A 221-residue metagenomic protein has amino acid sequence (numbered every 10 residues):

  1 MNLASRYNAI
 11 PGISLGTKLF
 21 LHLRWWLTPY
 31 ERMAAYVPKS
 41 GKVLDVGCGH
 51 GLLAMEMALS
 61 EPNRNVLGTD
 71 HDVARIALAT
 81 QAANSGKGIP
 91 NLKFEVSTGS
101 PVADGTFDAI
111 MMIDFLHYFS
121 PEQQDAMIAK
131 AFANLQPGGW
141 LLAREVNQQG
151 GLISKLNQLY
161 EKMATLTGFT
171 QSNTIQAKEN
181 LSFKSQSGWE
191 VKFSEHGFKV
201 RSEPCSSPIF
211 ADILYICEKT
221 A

Functional and structural regions predicted by a protein language model:
Y7-L27: Class I SAM-dependent methyltransferase Rossmann-like catalytic core, especially the SAM/SAH-binding loop
L23-K39: Conserved alpha-helix/loop element of class I SAM-dependent methyltransferases that forms part of the SAM/SAH-binding
G41-G49: Conserved class I S-adenosyl-L-methionine
L52, E56-G99: Class I SAM-dependent methyltransferase SAM/SAH-binding core
M111: A conserved beta-strand element that flanks and buttresses the S-adenosyl-L-methionine
D125-P137: A short glycine-rich, Lys/Arg-flanked "PGG" loop and its adjoining helix->strand segment in the class I
R144-S194, S202-S206: C-terminal alpha-helical "lid/dimerization" subdomain adjacent to the S-adenosyl-L-methionine
H196-F198, P204-A221: Core SAM-dependent methyltransferase catalytic element
